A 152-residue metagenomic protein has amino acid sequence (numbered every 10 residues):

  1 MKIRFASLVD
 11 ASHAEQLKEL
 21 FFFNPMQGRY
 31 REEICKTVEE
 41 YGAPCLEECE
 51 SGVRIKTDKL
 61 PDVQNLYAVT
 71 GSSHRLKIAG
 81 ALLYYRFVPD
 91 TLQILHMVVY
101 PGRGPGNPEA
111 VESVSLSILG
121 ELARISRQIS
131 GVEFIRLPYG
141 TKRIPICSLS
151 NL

Functional and structural regions predicted by a protein language model:
M1-R29: Conserved N-terminal entry element of GNAT/NAT acetyltransferase domains
L8-A11, G71-S73, G102: Generic structural motif
E19-C45: Helix-loop element at the rim of GNAT/NAT acetyltransferase active sites that forms part of the acceptor-substrate
E40-T91: A conserved beta-strand-loop-helix scaffold within acyl/acetyltransferase catalytic domains
F87-L149: Acyl-donor binding region in acyl/amide transferases
